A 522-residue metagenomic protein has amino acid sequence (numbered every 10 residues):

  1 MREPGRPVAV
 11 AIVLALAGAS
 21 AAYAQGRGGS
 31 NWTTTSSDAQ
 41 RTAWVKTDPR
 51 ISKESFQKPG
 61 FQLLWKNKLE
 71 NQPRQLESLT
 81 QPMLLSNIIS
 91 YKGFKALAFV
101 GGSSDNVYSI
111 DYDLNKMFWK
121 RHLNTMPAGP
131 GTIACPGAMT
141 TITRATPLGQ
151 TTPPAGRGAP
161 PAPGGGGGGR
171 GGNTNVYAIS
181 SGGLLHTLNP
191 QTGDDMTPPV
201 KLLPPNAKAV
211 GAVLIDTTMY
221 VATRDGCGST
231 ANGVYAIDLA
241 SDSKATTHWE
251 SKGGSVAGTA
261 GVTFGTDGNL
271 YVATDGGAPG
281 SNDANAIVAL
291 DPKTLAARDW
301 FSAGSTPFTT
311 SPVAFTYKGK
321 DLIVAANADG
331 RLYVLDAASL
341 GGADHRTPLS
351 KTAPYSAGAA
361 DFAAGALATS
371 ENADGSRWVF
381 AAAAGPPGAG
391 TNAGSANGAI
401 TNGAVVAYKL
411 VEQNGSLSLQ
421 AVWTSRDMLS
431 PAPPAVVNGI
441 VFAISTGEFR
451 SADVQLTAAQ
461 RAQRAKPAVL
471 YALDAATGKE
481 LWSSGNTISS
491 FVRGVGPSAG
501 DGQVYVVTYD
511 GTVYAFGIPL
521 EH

Functional and structural regions predicted by a protein language model:
M1-V10: Bacterial N-terminal signal peptides that target proteins for export
A9-A19: Bacterial N-terminal signal peptides
S20-A24: Sec/Tat signal peptide C-region and signal peptidase I cleavage site
G28, T35, T47-L76, N87-A96 (+5 more regions): Extracytoplasmic/lumenal domain signature
T34-R41: Short polar catalytic/cofactor-binding loops
V100: Major-groove recognition helix of helix-turn-helix-like DNA-binding domains
